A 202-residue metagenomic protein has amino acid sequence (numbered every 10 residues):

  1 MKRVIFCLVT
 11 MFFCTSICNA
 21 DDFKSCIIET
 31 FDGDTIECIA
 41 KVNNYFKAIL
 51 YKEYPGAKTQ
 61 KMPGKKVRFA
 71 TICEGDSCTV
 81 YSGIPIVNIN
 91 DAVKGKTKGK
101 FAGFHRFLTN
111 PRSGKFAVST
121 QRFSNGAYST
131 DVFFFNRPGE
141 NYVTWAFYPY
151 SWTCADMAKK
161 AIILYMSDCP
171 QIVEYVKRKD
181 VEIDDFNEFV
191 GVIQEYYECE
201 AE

Functional and structural regions predicted by a protein language model:
V4-I17: Sec-dependent N-terminal signal peptides
M11, P149, I163, K179-I183: Short N-terminal micro-motifs specific to bacterial/archaeal maturation and metal-cluster initiation sites
S16, E29, D185-E188: Alpha-helix N-cap recognition
C18-D22: Boundary at the C-terminal end of the N-terminal hydrophobic targeting segment
K24-F31: A short beta-strand micro-motif
E29, I36-V173: Aromatic-patch recognition
S167-E202: C-terminal partner/receptor-binding element of secreted or periplasmic proteins
